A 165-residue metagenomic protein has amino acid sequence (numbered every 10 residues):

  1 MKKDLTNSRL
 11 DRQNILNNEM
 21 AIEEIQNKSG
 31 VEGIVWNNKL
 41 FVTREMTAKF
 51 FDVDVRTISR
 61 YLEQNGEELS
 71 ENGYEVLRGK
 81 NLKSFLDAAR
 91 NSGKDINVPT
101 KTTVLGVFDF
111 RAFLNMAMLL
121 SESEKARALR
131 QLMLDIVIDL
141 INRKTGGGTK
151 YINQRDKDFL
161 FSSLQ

Functional and structural regions predicted by a protein language model:
M1-R60, L77-Q165: Positively charged, aromatic-accented nucleic-acid-binding surfaces
Y61, N65: Residues in the recognition helix of alpha-helical DNA-binding motifs
E67-G73, A126-R127: Cytochrome P450 catalytic domain signature, combining two hallmark sequence patches
